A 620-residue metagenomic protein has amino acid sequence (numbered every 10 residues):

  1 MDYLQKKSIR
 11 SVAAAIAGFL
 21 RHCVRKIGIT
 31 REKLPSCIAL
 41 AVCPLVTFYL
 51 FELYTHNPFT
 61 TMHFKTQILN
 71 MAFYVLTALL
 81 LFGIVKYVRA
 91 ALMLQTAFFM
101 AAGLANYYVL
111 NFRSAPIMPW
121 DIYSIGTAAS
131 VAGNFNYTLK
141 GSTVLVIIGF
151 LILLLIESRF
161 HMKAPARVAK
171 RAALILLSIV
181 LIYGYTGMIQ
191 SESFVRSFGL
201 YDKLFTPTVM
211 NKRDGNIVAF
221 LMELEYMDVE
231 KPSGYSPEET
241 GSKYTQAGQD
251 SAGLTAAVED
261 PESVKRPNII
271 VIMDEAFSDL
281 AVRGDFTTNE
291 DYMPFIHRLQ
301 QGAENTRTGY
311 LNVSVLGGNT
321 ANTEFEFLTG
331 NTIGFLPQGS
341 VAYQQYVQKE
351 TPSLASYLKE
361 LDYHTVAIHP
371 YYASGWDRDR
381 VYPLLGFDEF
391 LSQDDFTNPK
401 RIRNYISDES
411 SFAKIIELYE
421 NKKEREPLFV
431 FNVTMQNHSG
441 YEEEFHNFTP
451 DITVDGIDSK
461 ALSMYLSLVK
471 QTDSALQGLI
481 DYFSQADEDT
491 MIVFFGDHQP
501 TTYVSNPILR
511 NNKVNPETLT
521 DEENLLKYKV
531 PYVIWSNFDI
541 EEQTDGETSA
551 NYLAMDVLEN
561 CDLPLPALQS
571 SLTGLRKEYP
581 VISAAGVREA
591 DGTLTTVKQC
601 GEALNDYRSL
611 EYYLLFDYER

Functional and structural regions predicted by a protein language model:
D2-M210: Transmembrane and membrane-interface helices of multi-pass, inner-membrane envelope-modifying transferases
R21-C37, T127-V131, V146-E192, G234 (+5 more regions): Solvent-exposed, charged interface segments at domain starts and junctions
R113, D121-G133, G141-L145, M222-E225 (+2 more regions): Short alpha-helical interface patches
I122-I125, D214-F220, M293, A321-E324 (+1 more regions): Alpha-helix initiation and N-capping motif
T186-V271: Membrane-interface segments at or immediately adjacent to transmembrane helices that form the boundary between
A252-S263, M273-D274, D279-R620: Solvent-exposed soluble domains appended to multi-pass membrane proteins
